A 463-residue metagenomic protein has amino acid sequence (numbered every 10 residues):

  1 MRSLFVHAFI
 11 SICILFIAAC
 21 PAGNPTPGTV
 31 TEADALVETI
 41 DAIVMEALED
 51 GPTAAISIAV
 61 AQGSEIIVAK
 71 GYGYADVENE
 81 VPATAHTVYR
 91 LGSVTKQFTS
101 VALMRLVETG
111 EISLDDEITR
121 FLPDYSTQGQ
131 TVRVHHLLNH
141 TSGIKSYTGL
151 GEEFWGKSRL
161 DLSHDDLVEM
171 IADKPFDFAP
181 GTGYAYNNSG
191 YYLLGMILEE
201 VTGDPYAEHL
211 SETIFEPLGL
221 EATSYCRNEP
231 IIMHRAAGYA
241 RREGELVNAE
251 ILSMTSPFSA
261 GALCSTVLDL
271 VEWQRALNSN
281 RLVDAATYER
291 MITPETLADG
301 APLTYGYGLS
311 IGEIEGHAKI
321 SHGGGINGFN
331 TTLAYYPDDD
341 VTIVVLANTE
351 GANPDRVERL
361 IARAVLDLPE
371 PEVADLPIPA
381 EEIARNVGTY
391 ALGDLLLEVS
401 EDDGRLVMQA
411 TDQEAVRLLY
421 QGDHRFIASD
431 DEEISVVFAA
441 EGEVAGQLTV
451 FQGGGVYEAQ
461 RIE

Functional and structural regions predicted by a protein language model:
M1-V6: Positively charged n-region of N-terminal signal peptides that target proteins for export
H7-A18: Bacterial N-terminal signal peptides
C20-K70, E199-D204, E208-S211, E216 (+1 more regions): Catalytic loop of the DD-peptidase/beta-lactamase superfamily, centered on the K-T-G motif and neighboring
T53-A55, I67-A69, T109, S113-D115 (+6 more regions): Short secondary-structure junction motifs
I66-A69, Y125-R133, S142-L150, F178 (+4 more regions): Secretory-pathway/luminal and periplasmic proteins that interact with or process carbohydrate-rich
Y74-N188, G195, T202-D204, E229-L252: Active-site-proximal loop and beta-strand segments within enzyme catalytic domains
F98-V101, S189-Y192, T213, L268-V271: Active-site phosphate/pyrophosphate-handling residues
L103, L210, G219: Active-site-flanking alpha-helical
